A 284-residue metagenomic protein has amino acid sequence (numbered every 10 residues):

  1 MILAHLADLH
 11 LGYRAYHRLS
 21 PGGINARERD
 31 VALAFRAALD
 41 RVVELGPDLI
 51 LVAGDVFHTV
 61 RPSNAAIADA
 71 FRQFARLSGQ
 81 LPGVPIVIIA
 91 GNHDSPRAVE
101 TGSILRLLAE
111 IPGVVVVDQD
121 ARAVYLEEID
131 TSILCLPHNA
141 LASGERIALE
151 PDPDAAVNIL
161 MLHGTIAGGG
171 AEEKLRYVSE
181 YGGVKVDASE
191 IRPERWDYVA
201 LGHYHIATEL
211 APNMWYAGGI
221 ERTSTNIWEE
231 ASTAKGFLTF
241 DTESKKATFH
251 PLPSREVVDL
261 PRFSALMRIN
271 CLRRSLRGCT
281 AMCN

Functional and structural regions predicted by a protein language model:
M1-A4, L11-R18, A123-L134, P153-I159 (+2 more regions): Beta-strand-turn-beta hairpins that frame and shape the catalytic cleft of phosphate-ester-processing enzymes
M1-A68, Q73, P82-G83, D154: N-terminal active-site segment of His-dependent metallophosphoesterases
A7, N158, D197, P212 (+2 more regions): Structural beta-strand/beta-sheet cores of well-ordered domains, especially the beta-sheet scaffolds that support
R29, A68, K185, E230-A234: Short, conserved loop/turn and helix-capping segments at secondary-structure boundaries that abut family-defining
R36-G46, A148-P151, I269-M282: A short, well-ordered alpha-helical element
L49, V60-W215, R222-S224: His/Asp/Glu-rich metal-coordinating catalytic cores of metallo-dependent phosphodiesterases/hydrolases acting on
R122-E127, A217-C279: Binuclear metal-dependent phosphoesterase catalytic core
M161, A167, R277-N284: A short, charged
